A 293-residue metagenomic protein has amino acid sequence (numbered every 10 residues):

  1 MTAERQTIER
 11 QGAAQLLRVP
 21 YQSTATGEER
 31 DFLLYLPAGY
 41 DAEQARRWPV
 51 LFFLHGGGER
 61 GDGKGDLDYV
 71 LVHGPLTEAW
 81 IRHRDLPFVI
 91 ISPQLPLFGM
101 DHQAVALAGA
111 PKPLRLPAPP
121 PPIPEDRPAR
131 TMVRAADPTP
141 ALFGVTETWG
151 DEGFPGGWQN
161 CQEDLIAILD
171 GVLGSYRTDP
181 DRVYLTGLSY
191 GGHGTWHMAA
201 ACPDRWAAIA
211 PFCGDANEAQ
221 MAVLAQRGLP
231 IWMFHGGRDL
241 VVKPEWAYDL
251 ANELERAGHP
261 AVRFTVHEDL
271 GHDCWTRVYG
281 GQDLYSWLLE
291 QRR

Functional and structural regions predicted by a protein language model:
M1-V50, F88, M132-R134, D151 (+9 more regions): A domain-start/cap signature at the N-terminus of enzymes
Q44-R46, G61-L67, D101-A106, H197-M198 (+4 more regions): Short, solvent-exposed loop/turn and secondary-structure capping segments
L54-G56, H235-G236: The conserved beta1-alpha1 loop
G57-E163: Active-site machinery of serine-nucleophile hydrolases
V70-I81, C213-A225, D249: Alpha-helical scaffolding within the catalytic cores of extracellular/periplasmic polymer-degrading hydrolases
L86, A225-I231: Short, proline-enriched alpha-helix->beta-strand connector loops that line the catalytic pocket of alpha/beta-hydrolase
Q103-A104, F212, P230-F234, R238-R293: C-terminal catalytic histidine-bearing segment of alpha/beta-hydrolase fold enzymes
G171-Q226: Primarily recognizes the serine-hydrolase "nucleophile elbow" in alpha/beta-hydrolase and SGNH/GDSL folds
